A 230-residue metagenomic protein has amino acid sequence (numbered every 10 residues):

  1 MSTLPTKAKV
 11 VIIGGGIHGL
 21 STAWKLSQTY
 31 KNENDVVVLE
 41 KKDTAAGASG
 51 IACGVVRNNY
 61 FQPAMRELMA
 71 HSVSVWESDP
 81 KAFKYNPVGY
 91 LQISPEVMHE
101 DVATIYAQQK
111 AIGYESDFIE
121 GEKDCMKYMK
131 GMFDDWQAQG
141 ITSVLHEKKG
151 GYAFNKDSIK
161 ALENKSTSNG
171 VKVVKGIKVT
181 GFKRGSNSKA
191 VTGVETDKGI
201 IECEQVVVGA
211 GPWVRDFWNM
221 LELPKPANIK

Functional and structural regions predicted by a protein language model:
T3-H18, V37: Beta1/beta-strand and adjacent pyrophosphate-binding region of the FAD-binding site in flavoprotein oxidoreductases
H18, T44, W213: Conserved Rossmann-like nucleotide-cofactor binding loop
A23, S27, K165: Gly/Ala-rich phosphate-binding loop of Rossmann-like dinucleotide-binding domains, activating on the conserved
S27-S49: Glycine-rich FAD pyrophosphate-binding loop
C53-M132, I141: Dinucleotide-binding Rossmann-like beta1-alpha1 core, especially the glycine-rich loop that anchors the ADP
L145-Q205, G209-D216: Helical element adjacent to the flavin cofactor pocket in flavoenzyme catalytic cores
D216-K230: Glycine-rich beta-alpha-beta "Rossmann" dinucleotide-binding loop(s) and their flanking helix/strand
